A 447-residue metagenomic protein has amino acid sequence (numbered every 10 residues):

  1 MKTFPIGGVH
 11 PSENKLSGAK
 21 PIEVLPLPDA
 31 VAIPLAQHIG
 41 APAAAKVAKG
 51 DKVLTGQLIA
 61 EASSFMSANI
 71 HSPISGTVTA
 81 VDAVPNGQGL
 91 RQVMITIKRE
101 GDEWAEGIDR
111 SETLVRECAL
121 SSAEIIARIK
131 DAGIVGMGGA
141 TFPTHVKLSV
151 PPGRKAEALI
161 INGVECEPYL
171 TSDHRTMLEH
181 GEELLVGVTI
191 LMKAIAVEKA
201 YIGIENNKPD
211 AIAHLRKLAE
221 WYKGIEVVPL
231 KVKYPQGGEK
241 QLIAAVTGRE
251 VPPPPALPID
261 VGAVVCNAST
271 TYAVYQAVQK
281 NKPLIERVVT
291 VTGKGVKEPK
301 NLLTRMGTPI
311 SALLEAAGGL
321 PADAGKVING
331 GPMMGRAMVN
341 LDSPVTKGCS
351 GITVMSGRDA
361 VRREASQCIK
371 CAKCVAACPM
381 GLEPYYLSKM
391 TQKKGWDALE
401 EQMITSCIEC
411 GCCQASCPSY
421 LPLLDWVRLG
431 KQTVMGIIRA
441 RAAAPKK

Functional and structural regions predicted by a protein language model:
M1-K46: N-terminal, Lys/Arg-enriched amphipathic/low-complexity engagement segments that precede the first folded domain
V47-V53, P85, C368: Acidic, glycine-anchored pre-beta loop/turn
A48-E61, A80: Short, well-structured beta-strand-loop connectors
G76-V78: Conserved hydrophobic positions within beta-strands
A80, P85-F142, G153, P209 (+1 more regions): Acidic low-complexity segments
G136, L159-D173, G295: Gly-rich Lys/Arg/Thr-decorated short loops/hinges at beta-loop-alpha junctions or inter-strand turns that position
V164, V197-I310, A316-P321, G331: Hydrophobic alpha-helical positions that pack around
C349-A365, V375, P379-K447: Ferredoxin-type iron-sulfur electron-transfer modules in oxidoreductases and energy-metabolism complexes
